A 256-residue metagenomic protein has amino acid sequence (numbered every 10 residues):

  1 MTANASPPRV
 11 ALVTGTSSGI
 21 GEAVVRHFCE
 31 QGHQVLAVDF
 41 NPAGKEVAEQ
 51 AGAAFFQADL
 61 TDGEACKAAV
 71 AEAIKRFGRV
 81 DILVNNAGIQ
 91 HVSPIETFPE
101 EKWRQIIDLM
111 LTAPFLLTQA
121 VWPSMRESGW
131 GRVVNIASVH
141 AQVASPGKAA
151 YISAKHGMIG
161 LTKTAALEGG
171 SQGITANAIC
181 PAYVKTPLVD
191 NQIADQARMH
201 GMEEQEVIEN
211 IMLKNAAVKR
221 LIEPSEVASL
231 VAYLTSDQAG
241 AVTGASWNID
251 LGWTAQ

Functional and structural regions predicted by a protein language model:
T2-A5, V143, V231-A232, T243-Q256: Short C-terminal tail/terminal secondary-structure segment of NAD(P)H-dependent dehydrogenase/reductase domains
S17-S18: Conserved glycine-rich cofactor-binding loop
P94-I95, K102-I107, V133, M212: Substrate-binding pocket helix/loop in short-chain dehydrogenase/reductase
T118, A154, T162: Active-site helix of classical SDR
P123, L167-E168, G240: Alpha-helical segment proximal to the catalytic Tyr-Lys
S138: Residue(s) in the substrate-gating loop at a strand-loop-helix junction that position the organic substrate next
G170, T175, V242-G244: Short, small/polar-rich loop/turn modules that mediate ligand/substrate recognition or access, typified
